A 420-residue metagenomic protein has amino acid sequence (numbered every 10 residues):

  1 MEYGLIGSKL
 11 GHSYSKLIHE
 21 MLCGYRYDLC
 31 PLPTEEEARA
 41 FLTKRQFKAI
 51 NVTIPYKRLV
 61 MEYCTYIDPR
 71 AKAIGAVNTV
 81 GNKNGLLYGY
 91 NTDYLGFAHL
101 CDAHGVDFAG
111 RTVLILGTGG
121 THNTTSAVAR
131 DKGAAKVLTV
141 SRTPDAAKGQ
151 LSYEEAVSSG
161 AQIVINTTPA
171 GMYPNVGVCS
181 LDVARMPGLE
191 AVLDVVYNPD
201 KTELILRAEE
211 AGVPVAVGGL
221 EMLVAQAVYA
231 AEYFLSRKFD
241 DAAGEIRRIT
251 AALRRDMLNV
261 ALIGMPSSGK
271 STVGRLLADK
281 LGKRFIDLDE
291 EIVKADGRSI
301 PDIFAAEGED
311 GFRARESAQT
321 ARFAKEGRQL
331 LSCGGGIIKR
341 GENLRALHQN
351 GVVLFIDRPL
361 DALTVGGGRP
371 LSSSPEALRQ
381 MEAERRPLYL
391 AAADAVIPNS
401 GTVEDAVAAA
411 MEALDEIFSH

Functional and structural regions predicted by a protein language model:
E2-H104, P199, I205-R207, A211-V217 (+1 more regions): Phosphate/diphosphate ligand-binding glycine-rich loop within oxidoreductases
G7, G89-Y94, C101-D102, G110-R130 (+3 more regions): Glycine-rich adenosine-cofactor-binding loop
P31, V195-L258, N399: Adenosine-phosphate binding glycine-rich loop
D131-G149, D289-E291, A295-D296: NAD(P)-binding Rossmann-fold cofactor-contacting core
K148-A216, I337-N343: Rossmann-like adenosine-cofactor binding region
G244-R255, L276, K280, E326 (+2 more regions): NTP-dependent small-molecule kinase module
E290-H348: ATP-dependent small-molecule kinase phosphotransfer cores that center on conserved nucleotide phosphate-binding segments
Q349-L388, A395: A glycine- and Lys/Arg-enriched "phosphate-lid" helix/loop adjacent to the NTP-binding pocket of small-molecule kinases
